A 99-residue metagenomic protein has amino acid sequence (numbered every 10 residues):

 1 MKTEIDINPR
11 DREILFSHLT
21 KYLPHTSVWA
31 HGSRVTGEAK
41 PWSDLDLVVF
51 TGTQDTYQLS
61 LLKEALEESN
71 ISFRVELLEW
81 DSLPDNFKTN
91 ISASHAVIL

Functional and structural regions predicted by a protein language model:
M1-S27, V35-P41, F50-L99: Catalytic core of pol beta-like nucleotidyltransferases
D46-V48: Short, well-ordered beta-strand segments
